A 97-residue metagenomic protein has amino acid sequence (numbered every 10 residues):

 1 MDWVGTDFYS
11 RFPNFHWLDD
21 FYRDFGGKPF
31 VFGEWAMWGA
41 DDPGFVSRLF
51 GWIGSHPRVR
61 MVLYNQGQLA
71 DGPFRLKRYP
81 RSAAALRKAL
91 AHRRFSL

Functional and structural regions predicted by a protein language model:
M1, G27, P57-V59: A general structural motif
W3-D41: Glycoside hydrolase catalytic-domain groove-lining segments
G33-L97: Substrate-binding cleft of secreted/luminal carbohydrate-active enzymes
